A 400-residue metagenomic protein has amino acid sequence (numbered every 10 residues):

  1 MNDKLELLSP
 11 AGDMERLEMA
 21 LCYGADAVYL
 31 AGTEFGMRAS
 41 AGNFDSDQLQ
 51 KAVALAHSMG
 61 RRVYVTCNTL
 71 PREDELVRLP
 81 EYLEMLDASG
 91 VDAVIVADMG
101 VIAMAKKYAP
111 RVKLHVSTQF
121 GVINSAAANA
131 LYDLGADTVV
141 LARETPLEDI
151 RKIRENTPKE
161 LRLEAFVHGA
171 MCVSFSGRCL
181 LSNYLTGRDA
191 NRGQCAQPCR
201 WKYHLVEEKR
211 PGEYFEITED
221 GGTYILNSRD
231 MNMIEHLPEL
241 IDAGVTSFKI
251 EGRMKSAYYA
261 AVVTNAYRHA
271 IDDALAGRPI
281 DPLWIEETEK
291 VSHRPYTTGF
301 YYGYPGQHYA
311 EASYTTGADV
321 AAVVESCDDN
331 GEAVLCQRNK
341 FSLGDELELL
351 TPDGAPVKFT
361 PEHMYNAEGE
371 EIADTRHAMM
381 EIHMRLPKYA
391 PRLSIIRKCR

Functional and structural regions predicted by a protein language model:
M1-C22, A27-L30, E34, M59-T69 (+5 more regions): Surface-exposed amphipathic alpha-helical tracts and adjacent flexible/coil segments at the periphery of soluble enzymes
D13-R16, E34-M37, G42-S125: Active-site beta->alpha loop and helix N-cap motifs at the rims of alpha/beta catalytic domains
